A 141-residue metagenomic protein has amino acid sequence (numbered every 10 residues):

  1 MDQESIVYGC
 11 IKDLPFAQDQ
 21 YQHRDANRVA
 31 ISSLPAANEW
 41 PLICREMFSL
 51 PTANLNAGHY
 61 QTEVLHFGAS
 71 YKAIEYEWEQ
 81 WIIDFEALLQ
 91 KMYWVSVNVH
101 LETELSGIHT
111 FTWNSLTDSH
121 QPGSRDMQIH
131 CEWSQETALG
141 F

Functional and structural regions predicted by a protein language model:
M1-V29: Short, extreme N-terminal segment that most often corresponds to the first beta-strand
H23-F141: Charged interaction segments
